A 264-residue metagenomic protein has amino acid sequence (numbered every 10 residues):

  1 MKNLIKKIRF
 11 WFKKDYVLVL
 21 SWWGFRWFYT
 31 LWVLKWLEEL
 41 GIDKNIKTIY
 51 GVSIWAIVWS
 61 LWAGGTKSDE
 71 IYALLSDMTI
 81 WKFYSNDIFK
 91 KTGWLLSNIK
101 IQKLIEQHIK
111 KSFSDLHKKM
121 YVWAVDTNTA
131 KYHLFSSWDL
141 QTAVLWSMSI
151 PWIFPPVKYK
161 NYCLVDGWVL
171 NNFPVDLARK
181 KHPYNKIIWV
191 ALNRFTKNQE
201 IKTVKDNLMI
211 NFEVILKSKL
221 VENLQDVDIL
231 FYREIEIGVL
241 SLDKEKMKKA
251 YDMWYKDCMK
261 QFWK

Functional and structural regions predicted by a protein language model:
M1-V52, S60-K264: Patatin-like phospholipase
